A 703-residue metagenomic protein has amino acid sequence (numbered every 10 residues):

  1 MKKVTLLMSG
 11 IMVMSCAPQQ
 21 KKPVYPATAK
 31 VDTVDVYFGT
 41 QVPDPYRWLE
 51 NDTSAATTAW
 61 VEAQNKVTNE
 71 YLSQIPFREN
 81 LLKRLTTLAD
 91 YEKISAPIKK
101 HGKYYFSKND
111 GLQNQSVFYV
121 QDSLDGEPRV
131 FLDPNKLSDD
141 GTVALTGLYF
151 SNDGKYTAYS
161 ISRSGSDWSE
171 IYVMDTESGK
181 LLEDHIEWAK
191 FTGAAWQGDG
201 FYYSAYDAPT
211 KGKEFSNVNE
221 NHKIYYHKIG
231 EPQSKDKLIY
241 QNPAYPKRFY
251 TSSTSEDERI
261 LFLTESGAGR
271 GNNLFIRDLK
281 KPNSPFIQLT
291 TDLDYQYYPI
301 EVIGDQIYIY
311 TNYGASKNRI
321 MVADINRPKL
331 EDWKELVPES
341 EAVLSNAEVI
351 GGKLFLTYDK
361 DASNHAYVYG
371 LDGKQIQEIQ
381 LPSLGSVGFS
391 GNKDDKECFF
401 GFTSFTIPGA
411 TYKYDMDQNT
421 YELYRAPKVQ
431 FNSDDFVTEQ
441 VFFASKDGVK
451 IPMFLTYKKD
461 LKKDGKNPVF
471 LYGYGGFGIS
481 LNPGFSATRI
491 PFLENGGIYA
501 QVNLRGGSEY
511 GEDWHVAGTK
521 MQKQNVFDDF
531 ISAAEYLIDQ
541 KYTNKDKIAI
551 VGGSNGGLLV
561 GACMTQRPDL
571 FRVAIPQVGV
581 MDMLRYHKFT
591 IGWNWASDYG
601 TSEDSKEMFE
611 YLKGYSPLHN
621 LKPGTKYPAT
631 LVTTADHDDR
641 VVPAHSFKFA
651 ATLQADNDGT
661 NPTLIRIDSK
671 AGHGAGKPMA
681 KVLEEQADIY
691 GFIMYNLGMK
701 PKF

Functional and structural regions predicted by a protein language model:
M14-S15: C-terminal motif of bacterial Sec signal peptides marking the signal peptidase cleavage site
A55-Y149, S160, R248-D278, N283-V302 (+6 more regions): Non-catalytic accessory segments flanking enzyme active sites
Y104, G154-T157, F201-Y202, L261 (+3 more regions): Hydrophobic beta-strand positions that form the internal "hydrophobic ladder" of WD40/Gbeta-like beta-propeller blades
N109-S116, S138-T142, I161-E170, H185-K190 (+7 more regions): A flexible loop/linker signature enriched in serine peptidases of the S9 family
V120-Q121, Y172-T176, V218-G230, F275-L279 (+2 more regions): Beta-propeller blade signature
P134, T176-W188, E231-P243, K280-T290 (+2 more regions): Blade-edge beta-strand/turn elements of extracellular beta-propeller and related beta-sheet repeat scaffolds
N135-L148, S160-S166, K180-E183, Y414-T420 (+7 more regions): Cap/lid segment of the alpha/beta-hydrolase catalytic domain
Q501-F703: Active-site-proximal cap/loop segments of hydrolase catalytic domains
